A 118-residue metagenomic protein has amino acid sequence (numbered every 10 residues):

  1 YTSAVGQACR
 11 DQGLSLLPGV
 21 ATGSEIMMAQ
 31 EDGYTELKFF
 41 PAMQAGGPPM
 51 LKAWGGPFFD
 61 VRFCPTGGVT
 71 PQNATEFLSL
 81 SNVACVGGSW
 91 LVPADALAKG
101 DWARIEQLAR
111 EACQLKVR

Functional and structural regions predicted by a protein language model:
Y1-Q12, G23-E31, G47-M50: N-terminal active-site wall of soluble small-molecule enzyme domains
Y1-T2, P18-G23, A42-A45, C64-P71: Glycine-rich beta-to-alpha transition loops that act as phosphate-gripper elements at the mouths of alpha/beta enzyme
Y1-V5, K38-P48, N82-R104: Glycine-rich phosphate-binding active-site loops on the catalytic face of alpha/beta enzymes
C9-D11, D95-R118: C-terminal helical cap(s) of enzyme catalytic domains, especially alpha/beta-barrels
L16-G19, L37-F39, R62-G67, A84-G88: Hydrophobic faces of well-ordered beta-strands that scaffold small-molecule active sites in alpha/beta enzyme cores
S24-D32, G55, V69-C85: Catalytic cores of alpha/beta
P48-C64, T70: Shared catalytic-loop signature of beta/alpha-barrel
